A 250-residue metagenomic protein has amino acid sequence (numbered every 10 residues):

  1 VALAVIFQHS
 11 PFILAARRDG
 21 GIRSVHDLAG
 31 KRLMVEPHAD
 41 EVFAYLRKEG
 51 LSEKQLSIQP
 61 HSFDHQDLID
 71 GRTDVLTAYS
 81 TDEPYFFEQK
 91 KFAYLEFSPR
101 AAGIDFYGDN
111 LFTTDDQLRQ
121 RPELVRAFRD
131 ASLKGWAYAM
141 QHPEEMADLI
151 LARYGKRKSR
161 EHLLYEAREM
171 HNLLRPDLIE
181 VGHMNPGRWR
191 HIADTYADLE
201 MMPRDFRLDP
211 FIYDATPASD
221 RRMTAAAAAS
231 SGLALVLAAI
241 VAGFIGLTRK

Functional and structural regions predicted by a protein language model:
V1-D70, D74-A78, F97, A234-I240: Short, glycine-/small- and polar/acidic-enriched structural segments that line small-molecule recognition paths
E49, K54, K90, L199-E200: Residues at alpha-helix termini
E53-S57, G155-R168, M202-D209: Short, surface-exposed acidic
H61-K156: Pocket-lining segment of extracytoplasmic ligand-binding domains
Q120-D198: Secondary-structure end/capping motifs
R175-K250: N-terminal hydrophobic or amphipathic helices and topogenic motifs
